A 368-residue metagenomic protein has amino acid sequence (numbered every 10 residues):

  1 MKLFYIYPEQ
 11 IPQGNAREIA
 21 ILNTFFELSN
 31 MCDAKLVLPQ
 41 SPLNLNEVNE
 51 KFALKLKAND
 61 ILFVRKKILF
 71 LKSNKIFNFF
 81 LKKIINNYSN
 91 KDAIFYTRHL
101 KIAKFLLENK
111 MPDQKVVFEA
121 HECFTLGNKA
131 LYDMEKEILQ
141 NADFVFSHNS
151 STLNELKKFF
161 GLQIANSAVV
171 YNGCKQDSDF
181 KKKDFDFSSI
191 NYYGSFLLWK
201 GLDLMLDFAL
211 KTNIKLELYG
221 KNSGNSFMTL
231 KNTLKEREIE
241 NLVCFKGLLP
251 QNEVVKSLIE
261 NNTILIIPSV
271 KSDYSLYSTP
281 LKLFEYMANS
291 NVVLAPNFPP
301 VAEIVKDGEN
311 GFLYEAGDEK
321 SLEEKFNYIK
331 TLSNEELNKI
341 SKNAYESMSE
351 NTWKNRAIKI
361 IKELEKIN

Functional and structural regions predicted by a protein language model:
F4-I6, F146, K181-E217: Conserved donor-binding/catalytic core segment of Leloir-type glycosyltransferases
Y7-G14, E27-I76, T152-L153, K157 (+3 more regions): N-terminal strand-loop element at the rim of the active site of nucleotide-sugar-dependent glycosyltransferases
N23-F26, K82-S89, K104, F118 (+1 more regions): Membrane-proximal helix-turn-helix segments that form the acceptor-binding/catalytic region of lipid-linked
F105-L106, K136-N166, C174-S178, I360: A short, active-site helix/loop in glycosyltransferases that binds the activated sugar's phosphate group
K200, Q251-E285, A295-E303: Nucleotide-sugar-dependent
G220, M228-S257: Nucleotide-activated donor-binding/catalytic signature segment of Leloir-type glycosyltransferases, i.e., the conserved
D307-G308, F312-E319, Y328-N334: Conserved acidic donor-binding segment of nucleotide-sugar-dependent glycosyltransferases
Y328, E335-E350: A short, well-ordered alpha-helix in the C-terminal region of glycosyltransferases
